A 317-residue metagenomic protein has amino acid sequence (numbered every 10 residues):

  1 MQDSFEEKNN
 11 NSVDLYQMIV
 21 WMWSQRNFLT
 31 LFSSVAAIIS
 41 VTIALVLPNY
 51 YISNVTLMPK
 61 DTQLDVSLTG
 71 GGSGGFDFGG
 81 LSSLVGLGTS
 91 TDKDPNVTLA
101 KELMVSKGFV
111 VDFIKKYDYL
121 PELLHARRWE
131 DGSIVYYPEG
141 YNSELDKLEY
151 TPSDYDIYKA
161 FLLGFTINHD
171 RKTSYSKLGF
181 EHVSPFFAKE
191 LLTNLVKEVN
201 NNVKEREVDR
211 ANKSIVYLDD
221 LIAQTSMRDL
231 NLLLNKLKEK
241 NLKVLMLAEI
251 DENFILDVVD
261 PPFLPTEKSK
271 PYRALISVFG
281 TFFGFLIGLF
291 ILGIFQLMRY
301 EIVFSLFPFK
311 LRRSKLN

Functional and structural regions predicted by a protein language model:
M1-N212, L233-L237, N241, M246-N317: Hydrophobic and amphipathic membrane-targeting/association helices
V216-N235: Hydrophobic alpha-helical transmembrane segments
